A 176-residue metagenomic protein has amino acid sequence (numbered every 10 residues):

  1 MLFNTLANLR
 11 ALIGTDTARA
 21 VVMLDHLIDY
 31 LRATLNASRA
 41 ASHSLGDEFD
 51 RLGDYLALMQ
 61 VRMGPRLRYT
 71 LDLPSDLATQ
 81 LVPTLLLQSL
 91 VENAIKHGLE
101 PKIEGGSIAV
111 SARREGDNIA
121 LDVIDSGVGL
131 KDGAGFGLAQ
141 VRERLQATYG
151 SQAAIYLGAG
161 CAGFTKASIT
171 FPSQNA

Functional and structural regions predicted by a protein language model:
M1-Y156, C161, T165-T170: Two-component histidine phosphotransfer core
T170-A176: C-terminal end segment of the histidine kinase catalytic
